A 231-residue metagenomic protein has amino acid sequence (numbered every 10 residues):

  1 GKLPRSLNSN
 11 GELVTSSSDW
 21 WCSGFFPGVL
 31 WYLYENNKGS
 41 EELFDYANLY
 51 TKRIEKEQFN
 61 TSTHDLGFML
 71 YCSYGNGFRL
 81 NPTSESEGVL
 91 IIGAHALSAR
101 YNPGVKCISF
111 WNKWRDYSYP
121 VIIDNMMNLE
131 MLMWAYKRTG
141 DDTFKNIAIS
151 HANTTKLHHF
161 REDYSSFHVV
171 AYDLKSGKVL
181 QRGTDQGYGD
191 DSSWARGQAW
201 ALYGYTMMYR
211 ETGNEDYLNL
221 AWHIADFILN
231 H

Functional and structural regions predicted by a protein language model:
G1-H231: Glycan-recognition and catalytic cores of secretory/periplasmic carbohydrate-active enzymes
